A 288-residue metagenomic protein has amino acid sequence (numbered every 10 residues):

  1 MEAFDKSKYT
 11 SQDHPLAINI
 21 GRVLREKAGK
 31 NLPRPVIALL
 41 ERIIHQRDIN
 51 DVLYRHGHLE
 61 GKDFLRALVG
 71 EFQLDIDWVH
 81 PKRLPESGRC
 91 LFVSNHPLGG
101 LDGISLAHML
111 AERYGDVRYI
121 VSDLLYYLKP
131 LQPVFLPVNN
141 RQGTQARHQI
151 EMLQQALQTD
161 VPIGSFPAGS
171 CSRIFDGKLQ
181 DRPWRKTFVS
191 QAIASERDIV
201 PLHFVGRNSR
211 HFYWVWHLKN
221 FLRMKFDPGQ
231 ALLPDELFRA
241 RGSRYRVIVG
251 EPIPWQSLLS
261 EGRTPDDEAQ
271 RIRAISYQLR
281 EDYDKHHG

Functional and structural regions predicted by a protein language model:
M1-V93, G103-S105, E112-Y114, Q132-P133: Membrane-anchoring hydrophobic helices of lipid-metabolizing enzymes
E2, K6-L16, R147-G288: Non-catalytic C-terminal accessory region of glycerolipid acyltransferases and related lyso-lipid remodeling enzymes
H58, L74, G143-A146, D181-R182: A conditional alpha-helix N-cap/helix-loop micro-motif detector
L91-V93, P137, G164-F166: Structural motif
H96: Active-site pocket-lining segments that scaffold enzyme catalytic pockets across diverse folds
L101-S105, T187-S190: Short amphipathic alpha-helical face segments that pack within enzyme cores and frequently flank/anchor catalytic
H108-A111, D181-P183: Glycine-rich, phosphate-binding/catalytic loops in enzymes
A111, G115-Q158: Conserved nucleotide-cofactor-binding alpha/beta core module
